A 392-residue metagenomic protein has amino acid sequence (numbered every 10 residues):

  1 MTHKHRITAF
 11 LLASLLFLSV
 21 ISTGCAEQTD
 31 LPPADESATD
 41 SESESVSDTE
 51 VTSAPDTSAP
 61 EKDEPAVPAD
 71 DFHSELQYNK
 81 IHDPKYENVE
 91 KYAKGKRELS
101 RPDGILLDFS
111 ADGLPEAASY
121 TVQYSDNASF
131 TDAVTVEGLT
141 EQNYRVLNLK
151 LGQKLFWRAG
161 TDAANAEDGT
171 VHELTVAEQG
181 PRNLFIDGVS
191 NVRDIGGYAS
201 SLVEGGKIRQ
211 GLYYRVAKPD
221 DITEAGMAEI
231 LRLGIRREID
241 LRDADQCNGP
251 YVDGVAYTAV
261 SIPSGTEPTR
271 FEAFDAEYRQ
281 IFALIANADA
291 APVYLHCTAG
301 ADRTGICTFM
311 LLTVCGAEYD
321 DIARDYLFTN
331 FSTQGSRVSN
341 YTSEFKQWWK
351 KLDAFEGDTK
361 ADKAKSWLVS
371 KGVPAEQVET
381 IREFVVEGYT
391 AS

Functional and structural regions predicted by a protein language model:
T2-L11: Bacterial N-terminal signal peptides that target proteins for export
L12-V20: Bacterial N-terminal signal peptides
S19, S45, E50, A133-T135: Detector for intrinsically disordered, low-structure N-terminal pre-sequences
V20-S37: Sec-dependent signal peptide cleavage junction
E27, L31, A54, A59-V293 (+1 more regions): Cys-dependent protein tyrosine phosphatase-like superfamily
P33-P60: Intrinsically disordered, low-complexity serine/threonine-rich repeat tracts
H296: Residues at the beta-strand->loop junction immediately N-terminal to the Walker
A299, R303-T304: Ser/Thr-glycine-rich phosphate-binding loops at phosphate-binding pockets of nucleotides, nucleotide cofactors
